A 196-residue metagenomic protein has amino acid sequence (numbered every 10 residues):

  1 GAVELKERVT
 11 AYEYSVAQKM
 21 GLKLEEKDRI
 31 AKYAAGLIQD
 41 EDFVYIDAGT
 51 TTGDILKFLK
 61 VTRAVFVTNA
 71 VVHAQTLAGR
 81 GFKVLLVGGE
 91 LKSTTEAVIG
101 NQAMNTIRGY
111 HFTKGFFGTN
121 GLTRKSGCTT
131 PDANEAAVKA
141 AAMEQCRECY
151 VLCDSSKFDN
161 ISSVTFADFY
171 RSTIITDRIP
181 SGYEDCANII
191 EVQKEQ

Functional and structural regions predicted by a protein language model:
G1-V44, V61, V65, A78-F82: HTH-adjacent hinge/linker in prokaryotic transcriptional regulators
G21-D28, K32, G49, A97 (+3 more regions): Electropositive phosphate-/nucleotide-binding environments in soluble metabolic enzymes
I30-A34, I38, I55, A103 (+1 more regions): Generic hydrophobic alpha-helical segments
E41-L56: Conserved H-X4-D acyltransferase segment
L56-K57, G127: Short acidic, glycine/serine/threonine-rich loops at helix termini
L59-V61, M143: Glycosyltransferases and closely related glycan-assembly transferases that use nucleotide-activated donors
V72-Q196: Conserved phosphate- and dinucleotide-binding cores of soluble alpha/beta proteins, encompassing both enzyme active
